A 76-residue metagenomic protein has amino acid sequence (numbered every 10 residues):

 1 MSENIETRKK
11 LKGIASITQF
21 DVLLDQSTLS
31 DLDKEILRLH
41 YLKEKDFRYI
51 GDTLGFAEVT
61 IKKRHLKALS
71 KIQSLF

Functional and structural regions predicted by a protein language model:
M1-I14: Charged, low-cysteine interdomain linkers and short loop/connector segments that bridge structured helical modules
K12-Q26: Short, Lys/Arg-enriched N-terminal segment that forms or immediately precedes the first helix of a structured domain
I17, L54-F76: DNA-recognition helix of helix-turn-helix
Q26-D33: Short helix-coil-helix linker/hinge
I36-L37: A short pre-motif secondary-structure segment
H40-E44: Short helix-to-turn junction characteristic of helix-turn-helix DNA-binding domains, especially the helix
K45-F47, I72: A short hydrophobic/aromatic micro-motif that marks alpha-helical segments and, especially, helix-coil
Y49-G51: Short alpha-helical "recognition helix" segments of helix-turn-helix
